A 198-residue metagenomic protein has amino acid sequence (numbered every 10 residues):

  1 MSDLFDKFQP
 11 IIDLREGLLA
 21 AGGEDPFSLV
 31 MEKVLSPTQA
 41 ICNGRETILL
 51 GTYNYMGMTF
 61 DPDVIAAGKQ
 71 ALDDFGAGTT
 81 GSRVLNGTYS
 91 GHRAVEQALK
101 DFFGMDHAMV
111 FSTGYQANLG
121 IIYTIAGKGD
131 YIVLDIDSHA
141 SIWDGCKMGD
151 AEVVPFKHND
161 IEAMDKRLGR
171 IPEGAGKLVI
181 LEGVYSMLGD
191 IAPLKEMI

Functional and structural regions predicted by a protein language model:
M1-L19: Short, compositionally biased leader-like segments
D13-F75: N-terminal "arm"/small-domain region of PLP-dependent enzymes with the aminotransferase-like
G57-M58, L85-T88, A140, I161-E162 (+1 more regions): Short, small-residue-enriched loops and turns at beta-alpha junctions that line or gate enzyme active sites
A66, A71-T113: Conserved N-terminal alpha-helix of the aminotransferase class I/II PLP-enzyme fold
I121-A140: Conserved PLP-anchoring active-site segment centered on the Schiff-base-forming lysine
K128, M148-D150: Short, structured coil segments at secondary-structure junctions
V154, H158-I198: Active-site phosphate-binding strand-loop segment of PLP-dependent enzymes
